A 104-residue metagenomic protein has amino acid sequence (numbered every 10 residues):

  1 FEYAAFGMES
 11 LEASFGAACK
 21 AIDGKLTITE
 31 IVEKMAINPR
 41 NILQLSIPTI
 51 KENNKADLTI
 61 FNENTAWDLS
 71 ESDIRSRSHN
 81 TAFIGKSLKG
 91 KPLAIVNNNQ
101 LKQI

Functional and structural regions predicted by a protein language model:
F1-E63: His/Asp/Glu-enriched, well-ordered alpha-helical/loop segment that forms or immediately abuts the divalent-metal
Y3, K55-I104: C-terminal cap of metal-dependent C-N hydrolases
